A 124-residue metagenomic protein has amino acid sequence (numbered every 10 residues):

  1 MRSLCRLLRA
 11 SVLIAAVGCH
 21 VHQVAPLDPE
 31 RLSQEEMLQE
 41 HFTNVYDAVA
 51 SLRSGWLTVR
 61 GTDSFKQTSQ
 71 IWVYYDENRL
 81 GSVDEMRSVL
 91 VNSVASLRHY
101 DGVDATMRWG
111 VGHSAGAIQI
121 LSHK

Functional and structural regions predicted by a protein language model:
M1-C19: Sec-dependent bacterial lipoprotein signal peptides
A15-S33: Bacterial Sec signal peptide processing site at the extreme N-terminus
L27, E40, L52, K66-Q70 (+2 more regions): Extracytoplasmic
L27-Y46, W72-L80, S122: Short, polar/charged loop or turn motifs at beta-strand boundaries
Q39-S64: Post-signal-peptide N-terminal segment of Sec-exported extracytoplasmic proteins
G55-V59, L80-S82, V103-R108: Short beta-strands and strand-coil junctions in structured, solvent-facing domains, enriched
F65-V103: Periplasmic plug
V94-K124: A beta-strand signature from Gram-negative outer-membrane beta-barrel systems, especially the internal plug domain
